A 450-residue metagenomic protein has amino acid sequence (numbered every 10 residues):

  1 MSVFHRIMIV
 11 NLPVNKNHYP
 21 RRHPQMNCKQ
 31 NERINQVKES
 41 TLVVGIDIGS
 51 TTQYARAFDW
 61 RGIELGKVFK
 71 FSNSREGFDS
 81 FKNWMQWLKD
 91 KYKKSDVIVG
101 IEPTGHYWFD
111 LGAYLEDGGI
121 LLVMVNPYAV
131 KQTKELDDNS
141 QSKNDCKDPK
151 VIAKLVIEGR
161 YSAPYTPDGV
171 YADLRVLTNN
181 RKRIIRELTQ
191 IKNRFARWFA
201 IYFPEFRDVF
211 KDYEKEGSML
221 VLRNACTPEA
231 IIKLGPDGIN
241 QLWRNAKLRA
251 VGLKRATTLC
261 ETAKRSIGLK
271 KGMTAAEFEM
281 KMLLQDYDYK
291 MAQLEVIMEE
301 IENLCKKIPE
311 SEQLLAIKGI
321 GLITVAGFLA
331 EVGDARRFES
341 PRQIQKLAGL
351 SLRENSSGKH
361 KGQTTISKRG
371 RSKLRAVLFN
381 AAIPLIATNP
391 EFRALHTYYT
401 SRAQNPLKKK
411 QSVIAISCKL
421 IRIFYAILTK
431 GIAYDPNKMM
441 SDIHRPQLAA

Functional and structural regions predicted by a protein language model:
S2-A450: A detector of single, family-specific signature residues that are central to catalytic or substrate-handling motifs
